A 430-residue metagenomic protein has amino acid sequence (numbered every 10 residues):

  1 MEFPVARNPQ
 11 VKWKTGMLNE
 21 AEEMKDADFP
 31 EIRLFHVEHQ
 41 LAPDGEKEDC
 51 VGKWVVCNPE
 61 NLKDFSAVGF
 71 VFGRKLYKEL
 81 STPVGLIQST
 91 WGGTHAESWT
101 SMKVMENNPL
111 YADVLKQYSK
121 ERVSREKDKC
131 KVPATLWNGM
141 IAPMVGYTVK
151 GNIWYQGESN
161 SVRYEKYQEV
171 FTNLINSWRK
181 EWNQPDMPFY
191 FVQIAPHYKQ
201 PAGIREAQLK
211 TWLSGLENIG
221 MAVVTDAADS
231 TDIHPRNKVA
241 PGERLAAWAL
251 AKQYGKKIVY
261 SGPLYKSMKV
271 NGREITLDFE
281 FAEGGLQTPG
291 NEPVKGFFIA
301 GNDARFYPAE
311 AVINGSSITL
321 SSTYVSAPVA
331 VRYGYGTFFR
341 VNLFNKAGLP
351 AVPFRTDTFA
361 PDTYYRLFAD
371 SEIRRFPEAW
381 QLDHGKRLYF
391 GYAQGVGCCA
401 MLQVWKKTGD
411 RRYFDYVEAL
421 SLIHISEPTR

Functional and structural regions predicted by a protein language model:
M1-F359: Cell-envelope and extracellular/periplasmic
Y77-T82, C399, Q403-R412: Short, solvent-exposed loop/edge-beta patches enriched in aromatic
V170, R244, Y364, V396 (+1 more regions): Charged catalytic carboxylate motif
A360-R366, V404-E418: Structural helix-adjacent loops and short alpha-helical linkers that scaffold large soluble proteins
F376, W380-G385: His/Met- and acidic-residue-enriched segments that coordinate or traffic transition-metal cofactors and support
F390-W405, R430: Well-ordered alpha-helical segments within folded domains of soluble proteins
I423-T429: Residue-level detector of conserved catalytic or cofactor/ligand-binding positions in enzyme active sites
